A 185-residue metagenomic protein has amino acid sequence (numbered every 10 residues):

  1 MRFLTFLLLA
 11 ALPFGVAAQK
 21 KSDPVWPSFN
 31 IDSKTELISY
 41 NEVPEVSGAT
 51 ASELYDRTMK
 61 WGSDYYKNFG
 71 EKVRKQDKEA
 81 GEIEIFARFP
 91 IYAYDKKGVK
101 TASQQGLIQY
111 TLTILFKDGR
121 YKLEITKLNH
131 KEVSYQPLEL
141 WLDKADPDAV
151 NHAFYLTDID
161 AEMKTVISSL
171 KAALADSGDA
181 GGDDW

Functional and structural regions predicted by a protein language model:
M1-K21: Bacterial Sec-dependent N-terminal signal peptides
Q19-W185: Ser/Thr-rich, low-complexity intrinsically disordered terminal regions
